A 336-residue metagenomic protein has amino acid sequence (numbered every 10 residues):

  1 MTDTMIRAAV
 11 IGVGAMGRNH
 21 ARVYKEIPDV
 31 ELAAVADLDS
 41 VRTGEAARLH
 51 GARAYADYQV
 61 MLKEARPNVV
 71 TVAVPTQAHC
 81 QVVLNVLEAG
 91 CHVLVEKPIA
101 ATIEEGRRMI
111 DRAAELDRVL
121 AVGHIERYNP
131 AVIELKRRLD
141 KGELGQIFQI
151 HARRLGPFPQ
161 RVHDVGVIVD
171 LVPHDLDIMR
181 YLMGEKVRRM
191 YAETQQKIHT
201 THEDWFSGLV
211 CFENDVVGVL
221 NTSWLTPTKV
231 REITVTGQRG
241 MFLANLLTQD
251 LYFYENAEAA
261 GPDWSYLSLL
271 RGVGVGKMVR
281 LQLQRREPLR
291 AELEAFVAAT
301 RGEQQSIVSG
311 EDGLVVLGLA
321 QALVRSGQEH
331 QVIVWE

Functional and structural regions predicted by a protein language model:
M1-H50: N-terminal Rossmann-like dinucleotide-binding module
M1-T2, V69-V72, A295-E336: C-terminal helix-rich "cap/oligomerization" subdomain common to oxidoreductases
H20, D39, A52-D111: Beta-loop-alpha module in the N-terminal Rossmann-like domain of NAD(P)-dependent dehydrogenases, especially those
A34, N68-V69, Q149: Short, Asp-centered acidic motifs that coordinate Mg2+ and/or phosphate in catalytic or ligand-binding sites
L94, A100-V162: A contiguous active-site-proximal alpha/beta segment in oxidoreductase catalytic domains
Y128-Q149, V169-Q195, L209-V216, S326: Oxidoreductase and adenylate-handling cofactor-binding alpha/beta cores
L176-N256, L283-Q304: Contiguous beta-strand/loop segments that form the cofactor/metal-binding neighborhood of enzyme cores
